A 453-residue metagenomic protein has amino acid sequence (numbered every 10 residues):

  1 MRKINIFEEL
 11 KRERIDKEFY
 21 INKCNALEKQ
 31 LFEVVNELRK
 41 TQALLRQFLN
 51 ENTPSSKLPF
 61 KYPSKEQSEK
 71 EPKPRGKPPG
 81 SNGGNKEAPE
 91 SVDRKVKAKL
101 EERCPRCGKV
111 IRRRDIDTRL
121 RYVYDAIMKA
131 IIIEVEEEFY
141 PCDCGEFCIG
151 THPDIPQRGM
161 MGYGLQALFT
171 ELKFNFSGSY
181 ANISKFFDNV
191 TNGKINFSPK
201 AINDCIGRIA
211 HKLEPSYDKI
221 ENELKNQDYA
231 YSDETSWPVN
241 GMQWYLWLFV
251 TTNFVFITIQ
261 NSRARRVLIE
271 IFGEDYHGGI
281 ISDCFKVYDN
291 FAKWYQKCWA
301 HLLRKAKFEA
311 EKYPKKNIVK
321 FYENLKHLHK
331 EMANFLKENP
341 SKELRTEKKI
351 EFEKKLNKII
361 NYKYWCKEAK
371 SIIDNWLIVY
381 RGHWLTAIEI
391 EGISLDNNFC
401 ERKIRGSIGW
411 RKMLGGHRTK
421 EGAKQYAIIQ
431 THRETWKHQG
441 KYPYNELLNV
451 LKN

Functional and structural regions predicted by a protein language model:
M1-Q157, S232: Short, flexible loop/hinge motifs at secondary-structure junctions
R2-K11, I21-N22, E28-F32, F139-P141 (+1 more regions): Catalytic center-proximal scaffold of phosphoryl-transfer enzymes
